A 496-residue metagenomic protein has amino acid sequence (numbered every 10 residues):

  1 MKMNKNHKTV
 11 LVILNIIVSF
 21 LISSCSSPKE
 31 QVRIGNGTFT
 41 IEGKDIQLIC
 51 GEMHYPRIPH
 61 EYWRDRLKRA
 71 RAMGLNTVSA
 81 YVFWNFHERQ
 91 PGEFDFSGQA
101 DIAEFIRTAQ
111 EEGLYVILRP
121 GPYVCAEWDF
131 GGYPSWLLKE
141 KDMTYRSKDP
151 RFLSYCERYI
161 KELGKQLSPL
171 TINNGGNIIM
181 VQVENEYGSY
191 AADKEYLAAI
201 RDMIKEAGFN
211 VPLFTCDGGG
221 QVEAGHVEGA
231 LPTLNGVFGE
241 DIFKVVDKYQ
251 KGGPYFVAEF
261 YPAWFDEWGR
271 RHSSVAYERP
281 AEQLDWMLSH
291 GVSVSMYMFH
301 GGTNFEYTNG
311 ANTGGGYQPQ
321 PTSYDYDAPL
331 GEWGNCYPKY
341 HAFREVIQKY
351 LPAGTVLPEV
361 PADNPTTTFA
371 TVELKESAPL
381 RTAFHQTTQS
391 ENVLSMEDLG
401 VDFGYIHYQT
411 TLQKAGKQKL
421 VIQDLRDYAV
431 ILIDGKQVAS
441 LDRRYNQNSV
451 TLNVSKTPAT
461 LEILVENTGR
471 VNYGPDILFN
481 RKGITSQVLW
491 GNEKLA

Functional and structural regions predicted by a protein language model:
K2-I13: Bacterial N-terminal signal peptides that target proteins for export
I22-S24: C-terminal motif of bacterial Sec signal peptides marking the signal peptidase cleavage site
E30, I34-Y62, K68-A72, H87 (+5 more regions): Extended substrate-binding grooves/exosites of carbohydrate-active enzymes
Q47-I49, G74-N76, Q110-V116, I172-I179 (+4 more regions): Short, well-ordered coil/turn segments that N-cap beta-strands
S79, I117, Q182, S295-M298: Conserved beta-strand positions in the central sheet of alpha/beta enzyme cores
L153-Q182, G188, D193-L197, R201 (+4 more regions): Carbohydrate-binding surfaces of carbohydrate-active enzymes
G175-K248: Gly/Pro-rich turn-and-neighbor structural signature
